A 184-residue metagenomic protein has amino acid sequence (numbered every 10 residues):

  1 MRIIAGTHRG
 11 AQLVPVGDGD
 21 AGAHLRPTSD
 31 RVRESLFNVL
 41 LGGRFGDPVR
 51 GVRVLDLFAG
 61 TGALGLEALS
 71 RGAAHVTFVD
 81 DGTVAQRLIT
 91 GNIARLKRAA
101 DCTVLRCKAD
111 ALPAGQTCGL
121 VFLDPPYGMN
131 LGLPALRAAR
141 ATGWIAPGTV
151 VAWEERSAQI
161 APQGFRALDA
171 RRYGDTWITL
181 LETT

Functional and structural regions predicted by a protein language model:
M1-T184: Class I S-adenosyl-L-methionine-dependent methyltransferase catalytic core
